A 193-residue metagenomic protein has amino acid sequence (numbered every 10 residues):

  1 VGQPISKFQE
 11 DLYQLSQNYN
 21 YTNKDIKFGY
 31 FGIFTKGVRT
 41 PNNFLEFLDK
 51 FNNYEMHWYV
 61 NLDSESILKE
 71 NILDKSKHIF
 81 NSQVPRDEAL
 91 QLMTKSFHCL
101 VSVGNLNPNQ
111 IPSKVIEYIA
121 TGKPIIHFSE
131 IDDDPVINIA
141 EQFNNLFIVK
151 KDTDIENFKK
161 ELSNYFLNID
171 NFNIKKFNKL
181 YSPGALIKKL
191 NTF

Functional and structural regions predicted by a protein language model:
V1, F28-I33, Y59, N81: Short hydrophobic "strand-cap" motifs at the C-terminus of beta-strands
P4: Carbohydrate-associated surface elements
N20-V38: Conserved donor-binding/catalytic core segment of Leloir-type glycosyltransferases
D25, Y54-V60, E65-L90, F143: Nucleotide-activated donor-binding/catalytic signature segment of Leloir-type glycosyltransferases, i.e., the conserved
T35-D49: A conserved mid-protein helix/loop that constitutes part of the nucleotide-sugar donor-binding site
T35-R39, P85-Q91, C99-E117, I125-N138: Nucleotide-sugar-dependent
I131-E161: Change "using UDP/GDP/dTDP sugars" to "using nucleotide sugars
K150-F193: A charged, aromatic-enriched C-terminal amphipathic alpha-helix characteristic of glycosyltransferases across folds
